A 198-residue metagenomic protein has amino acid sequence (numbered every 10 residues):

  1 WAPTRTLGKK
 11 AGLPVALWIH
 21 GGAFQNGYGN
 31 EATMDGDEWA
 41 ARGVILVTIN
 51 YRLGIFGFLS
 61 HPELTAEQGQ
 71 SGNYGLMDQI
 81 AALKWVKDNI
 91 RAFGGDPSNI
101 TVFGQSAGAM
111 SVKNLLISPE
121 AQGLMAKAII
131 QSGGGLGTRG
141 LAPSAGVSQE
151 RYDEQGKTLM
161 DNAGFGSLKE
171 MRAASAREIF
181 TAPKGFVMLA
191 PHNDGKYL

Functional and structural regions predicted by a protein language model:
W1-A11: Short beta-strand-to-loop junctions in surface cap/lid or active-site-entrance loops
W1-A2, A81-I90, V112-L116, K157: Short, well-ordered amphipathic alpha-helices
A11-G12, W18-I80, W85-A92, R139-P143: Cap/lid segment of the alpha/beta-hydrolase catalytic domain
P14, V86, F93-S106: Alpha/beta-hydrolase fold nucleophile elbow
M34, R42, S98-R139: Primarily recognizes the serine-hydrolase "nucleophile elbow" in alpha/beta-hydrolase and SGNH/GDSL folds
D88, K113, Q122, K127 (+1 more regions): Substrate-access "cap/lid" subdomains that shape and gate the entrance to catalytic or ligand-binding pockets
